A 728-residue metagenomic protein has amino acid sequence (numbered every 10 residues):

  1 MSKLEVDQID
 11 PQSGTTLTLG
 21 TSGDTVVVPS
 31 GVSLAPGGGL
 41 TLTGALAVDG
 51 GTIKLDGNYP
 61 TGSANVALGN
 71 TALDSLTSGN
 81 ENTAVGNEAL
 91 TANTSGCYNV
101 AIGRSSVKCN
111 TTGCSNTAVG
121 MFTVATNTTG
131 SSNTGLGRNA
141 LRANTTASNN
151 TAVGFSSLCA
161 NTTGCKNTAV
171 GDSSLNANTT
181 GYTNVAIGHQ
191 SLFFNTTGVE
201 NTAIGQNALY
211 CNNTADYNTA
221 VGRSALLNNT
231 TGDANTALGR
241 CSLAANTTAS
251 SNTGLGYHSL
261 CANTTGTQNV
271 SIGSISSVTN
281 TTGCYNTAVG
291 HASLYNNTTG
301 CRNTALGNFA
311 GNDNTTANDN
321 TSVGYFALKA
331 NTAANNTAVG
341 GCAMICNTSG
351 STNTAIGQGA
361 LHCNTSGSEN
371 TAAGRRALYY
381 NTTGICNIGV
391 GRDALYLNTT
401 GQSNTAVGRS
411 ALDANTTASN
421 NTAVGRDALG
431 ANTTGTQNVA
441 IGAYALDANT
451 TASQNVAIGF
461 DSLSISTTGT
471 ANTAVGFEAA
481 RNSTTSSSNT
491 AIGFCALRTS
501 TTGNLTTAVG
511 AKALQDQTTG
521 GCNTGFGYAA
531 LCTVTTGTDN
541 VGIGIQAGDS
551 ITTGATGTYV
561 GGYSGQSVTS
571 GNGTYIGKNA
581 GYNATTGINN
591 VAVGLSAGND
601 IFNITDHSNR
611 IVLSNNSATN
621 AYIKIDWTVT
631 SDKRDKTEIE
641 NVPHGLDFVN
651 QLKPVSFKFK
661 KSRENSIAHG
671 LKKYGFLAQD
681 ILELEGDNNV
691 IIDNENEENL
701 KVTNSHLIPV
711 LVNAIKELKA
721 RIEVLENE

Functional and structural regions predicted by a protein language model:
M1-T16: Short, intrinsically disordered N-terminal pre-domain segments
Q8, T43-D632: Glycine- and small/polar-enriched repetitive beta-structure motifs of secreted/surface proteins
G14, G23, N616-A618: A generic structural motif
L90, L226, S631-E728: Intramolecular chaperone/auto-protease modules of tailspike-like proteins
